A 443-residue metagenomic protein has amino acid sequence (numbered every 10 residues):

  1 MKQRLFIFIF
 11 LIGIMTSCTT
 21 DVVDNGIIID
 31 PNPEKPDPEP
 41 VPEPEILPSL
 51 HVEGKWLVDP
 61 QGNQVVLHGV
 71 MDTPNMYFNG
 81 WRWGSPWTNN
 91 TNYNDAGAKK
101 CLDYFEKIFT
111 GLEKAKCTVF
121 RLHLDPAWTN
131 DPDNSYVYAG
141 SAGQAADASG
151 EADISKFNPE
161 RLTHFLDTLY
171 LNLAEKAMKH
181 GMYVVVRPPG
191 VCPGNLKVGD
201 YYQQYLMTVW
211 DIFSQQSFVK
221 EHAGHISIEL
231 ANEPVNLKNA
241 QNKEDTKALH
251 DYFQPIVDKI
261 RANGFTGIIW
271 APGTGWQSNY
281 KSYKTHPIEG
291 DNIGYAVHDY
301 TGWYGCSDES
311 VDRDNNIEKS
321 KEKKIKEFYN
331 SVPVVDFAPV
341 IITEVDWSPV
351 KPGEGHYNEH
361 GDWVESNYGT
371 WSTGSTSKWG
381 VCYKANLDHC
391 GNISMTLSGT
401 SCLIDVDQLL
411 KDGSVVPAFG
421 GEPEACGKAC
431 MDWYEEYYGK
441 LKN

Functional and structural regions predicted by a protein language model:
Q3-D21: N-terminal export/membrane-targeting signals
M15-P44: Bacterial Sec-dependent N-terminal signal peptides
E43-W56: Short acidic, Pro/Gly- and aromatic-enriched capping/linker segments at domain boundaries
S49, P74, W81, P86-L102 (+2 more regions): Extracellular glycoside hydrolase catalytic/binding regions
K55-D59, Q408: Short polybasic amphipathic segments
L67-T73: A short, well-structured catalytic beta-strand-centered motif of the EAL phosphodiesterase domain for c-di-GMP
N90-C192, Y205-M207, Q254-G264, Y357-N392: Aromatic-lined substrate-binding rim segments of carbohydrate-active enzymes
